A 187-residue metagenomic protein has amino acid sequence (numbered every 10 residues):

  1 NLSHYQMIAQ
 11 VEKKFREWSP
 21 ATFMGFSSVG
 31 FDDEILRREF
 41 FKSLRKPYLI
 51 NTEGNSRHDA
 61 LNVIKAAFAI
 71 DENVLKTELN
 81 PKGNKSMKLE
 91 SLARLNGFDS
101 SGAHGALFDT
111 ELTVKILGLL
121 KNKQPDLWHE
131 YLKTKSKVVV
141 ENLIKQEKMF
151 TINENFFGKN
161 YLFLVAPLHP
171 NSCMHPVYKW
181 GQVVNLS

Functional and structural regions predicted by a protein language model:
N1, F15-P125, Y131: Metal-dependent phosphoesterase core characteristic of DEDDh/y 3'-5' exonuclease domains
N1-K13, E17, S172-S187: Conserved RNase H-like, two-metal-ion catalytic cores of nucleic-acid enzymes
V11, V29, V63, V74 (+5 more regions): Extended aliphatic helical segments
L119-S187: Acidic two-metal-ion nuclease catalytic site recognized across multiple nuclease folds, prominently DnaQ/RNase D-T
